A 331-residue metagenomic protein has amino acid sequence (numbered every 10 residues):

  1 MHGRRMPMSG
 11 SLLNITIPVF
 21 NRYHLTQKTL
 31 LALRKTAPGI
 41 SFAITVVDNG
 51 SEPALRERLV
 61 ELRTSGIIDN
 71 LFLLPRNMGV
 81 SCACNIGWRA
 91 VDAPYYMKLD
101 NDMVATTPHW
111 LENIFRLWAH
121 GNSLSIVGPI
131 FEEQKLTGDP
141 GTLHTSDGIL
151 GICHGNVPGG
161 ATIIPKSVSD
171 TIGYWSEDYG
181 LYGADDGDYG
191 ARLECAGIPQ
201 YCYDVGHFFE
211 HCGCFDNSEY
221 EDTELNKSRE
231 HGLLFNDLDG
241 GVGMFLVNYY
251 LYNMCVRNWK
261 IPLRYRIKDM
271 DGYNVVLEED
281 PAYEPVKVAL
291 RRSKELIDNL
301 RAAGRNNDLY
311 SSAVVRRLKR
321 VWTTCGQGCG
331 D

Functional and structural regions predicted by a protein language model:
L31-S41: Short, acidic, metal-binding catalytic loop of nucleotide-sugar glycosyltransferases
S41-G50, F72-L74: Short beta-strand/loop segment that forms part of the nucleotide-sugar
D48-E57, V104: A conserved acidic beta->alpha catalytic loop
L74-V91: Glycine-rich, basic loop-to-helix element that forms the pyrophosphate-binding segment of sugar-nucleotide handling
S81, S146-S167, Y182: A recurrent flexible, glycine/aromatic-enriched loop bordering the glycosyltransferase active site that acts as
Y96: Short aromatic/hydrophobic "clamp" motif used to bind/position activated sugar donors
P108-G141: Conserved donor NDP-sugar-binding/catalytic core segment of glycosyltransferases
G180-D331: C-terminal catalytic/acceptor-binding lobe
